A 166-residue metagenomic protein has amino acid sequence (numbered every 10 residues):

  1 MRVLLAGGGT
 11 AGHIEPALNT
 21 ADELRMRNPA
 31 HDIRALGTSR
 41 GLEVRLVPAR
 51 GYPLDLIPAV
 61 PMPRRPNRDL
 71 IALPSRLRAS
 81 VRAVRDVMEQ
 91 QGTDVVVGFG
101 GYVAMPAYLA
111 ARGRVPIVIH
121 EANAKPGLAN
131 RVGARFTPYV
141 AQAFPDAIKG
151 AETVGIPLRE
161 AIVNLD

Functional and structural regions predicted by a protein language model:
M1, R25-A30, G113-R114: Short helix-capping segments at alpha-helix termini
V3-A6, A11, A30-R85, V154-G155: Conserved nucleotide-sugar phosphate-binding/catalytic loop shared by glycosyltransferases and other
T10-A11, G101-V103, A124, L128: Residue-level detector of alpha-helix initiation sites
H13-R25: Short amphipathic alpha-helix
A83-V96, A104-V118, R131-F136: Glycosyltransferases and closely related glycan-assembly transferases that use nucleotide-activated donors
R112-D166: Active-site-proximal region of nucleotide-activated glycan assembly enzymes, centered on histidine/acidic-rich loops
